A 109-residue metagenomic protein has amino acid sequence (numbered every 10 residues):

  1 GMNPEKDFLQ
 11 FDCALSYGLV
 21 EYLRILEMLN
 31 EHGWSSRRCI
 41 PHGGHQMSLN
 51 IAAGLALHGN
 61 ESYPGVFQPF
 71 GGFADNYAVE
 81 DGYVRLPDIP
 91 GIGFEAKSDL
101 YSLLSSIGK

Functional and structural regions predicted by a protein language model:
G1-Y83: Shared catalytic-loop signature of beta/alpha-barrel
F67-K109: C-terminal extensions of enzymes
